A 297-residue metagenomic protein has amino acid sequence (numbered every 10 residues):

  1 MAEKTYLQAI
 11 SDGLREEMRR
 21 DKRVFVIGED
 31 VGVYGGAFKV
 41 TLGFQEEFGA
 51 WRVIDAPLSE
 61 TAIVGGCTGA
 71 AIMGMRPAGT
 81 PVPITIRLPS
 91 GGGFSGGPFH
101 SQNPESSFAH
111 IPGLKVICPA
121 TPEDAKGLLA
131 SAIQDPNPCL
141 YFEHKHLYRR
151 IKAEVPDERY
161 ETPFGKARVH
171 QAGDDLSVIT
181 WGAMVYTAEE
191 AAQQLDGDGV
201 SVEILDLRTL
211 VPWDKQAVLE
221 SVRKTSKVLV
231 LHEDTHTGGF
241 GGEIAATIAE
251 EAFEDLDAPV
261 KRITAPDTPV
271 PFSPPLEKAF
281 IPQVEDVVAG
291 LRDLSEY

Functional and structural regions predicted by a protein language model:
M1-N137, K278: Thiamine diphosphate
R23-V24, P138, S201, K227: The start of beta-strands in P-loop NTPase/AAA+ ATPase cores
V31, F38-E47, G79-R87, G93 (+1 more regions): Thiamine diphosphate
V53-D55, V116, L140, I204 (+1 more regions): Conserved beta-strand scaffold positions in the cores of enzyme catalytic domains, especially in NTP/NDP-utilizing
